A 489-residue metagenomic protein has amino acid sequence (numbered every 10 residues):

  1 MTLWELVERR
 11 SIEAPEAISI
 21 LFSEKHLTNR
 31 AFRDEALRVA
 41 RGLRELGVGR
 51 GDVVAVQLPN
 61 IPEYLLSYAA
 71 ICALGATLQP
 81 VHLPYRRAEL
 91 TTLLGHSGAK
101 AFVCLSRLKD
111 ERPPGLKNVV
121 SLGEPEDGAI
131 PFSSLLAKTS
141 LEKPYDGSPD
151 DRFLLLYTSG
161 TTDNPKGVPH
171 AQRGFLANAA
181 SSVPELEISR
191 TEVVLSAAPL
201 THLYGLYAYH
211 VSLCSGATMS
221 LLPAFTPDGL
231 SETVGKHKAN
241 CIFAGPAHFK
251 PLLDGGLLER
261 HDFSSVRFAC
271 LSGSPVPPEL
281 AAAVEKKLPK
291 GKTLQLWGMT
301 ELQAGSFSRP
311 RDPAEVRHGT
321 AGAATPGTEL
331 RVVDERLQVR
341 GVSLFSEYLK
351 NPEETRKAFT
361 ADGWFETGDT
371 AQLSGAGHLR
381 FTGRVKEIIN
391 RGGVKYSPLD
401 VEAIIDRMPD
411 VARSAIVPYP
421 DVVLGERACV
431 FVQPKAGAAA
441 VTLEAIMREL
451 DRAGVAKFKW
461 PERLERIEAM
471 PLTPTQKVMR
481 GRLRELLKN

Functional and structural regions predicted by a protein language model:
E16, S121, T139-Y157, D163-N164 (+1 more regions): Conserved pre-ATP/AMP-binding loop-to-beta segment of ANL
E16-I61, L65-A69, R86-T91, S133 (+1 more regions): Conserved AMP-binding/adenylate-forming core of the ANL superfamily
T28-A31, F153-A177: Conserved AMP-binding A3 loop
Y85, F102, I242, G341 (+4 more regions): AMP-binding/adenylate-forming catalytic core of the ANL superfamily
R107-P149, G255: ANL superfamily adenylate-forming
L176-V193, T201-C241, G255: Conserved AMP-binding/adenylation subdomain of ANL enzymes
C214, A239-A244, L253-V316, E329: Gly/Ser/Thr-rich phosphate-binding loop
A323-G327, V333-A358, Y396: Conserved ATP/PPi-binding loop(s) of AMP-dependent carboxylate-activating enzymes
